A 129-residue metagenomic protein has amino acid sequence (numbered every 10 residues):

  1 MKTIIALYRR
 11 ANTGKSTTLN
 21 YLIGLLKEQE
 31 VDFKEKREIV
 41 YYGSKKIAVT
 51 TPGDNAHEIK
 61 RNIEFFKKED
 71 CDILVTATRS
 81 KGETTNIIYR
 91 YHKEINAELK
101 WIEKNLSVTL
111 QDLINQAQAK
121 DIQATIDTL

Functional and structural regions predicted by a protein language model:
M1-K2: Phosphate-binding P-loop
L7: Hydrophobic anchor at the beta1->P-loop junction of P-loop NTPases
R10: P-loop (Walker A) phosphate-binding loop of NTP-binding proteins
T13-K15: Conserved glycine(s) of the Walker
T18-I23: Post-Walker A alpha-helix
G24, E28: Short, well-ordered alpha-helices that flank and scaffold nucleotide-derived cofactor binding pockets
E30-T85: Conserved nucleotide-sensing/catalytic segment adjacent to the nucleotide-binding pocket in NTP-handling enzymes
A77-L129: Replace "adjacent to P-loop NTPase cores in ATP/GTP-dependent enzymes" with "adjacent to NTP-binding cores
